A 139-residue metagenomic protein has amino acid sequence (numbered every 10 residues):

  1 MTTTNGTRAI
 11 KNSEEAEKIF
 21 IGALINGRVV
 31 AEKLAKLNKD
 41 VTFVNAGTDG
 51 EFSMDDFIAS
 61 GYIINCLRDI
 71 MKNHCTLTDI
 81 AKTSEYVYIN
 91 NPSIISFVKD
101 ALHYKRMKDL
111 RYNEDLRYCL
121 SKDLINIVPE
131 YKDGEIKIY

Functional and structural regions predicted by a protein language model:
M1-G50: Internal, conserved structured core segments that host functional sites
T2-T4, R8, N12-K18, F57-Y139: Long, charged alpha-helical interface segments
S53-M54: Glycine- and acidic-residue-enriched helix-capping/strand-helix junction motifs
